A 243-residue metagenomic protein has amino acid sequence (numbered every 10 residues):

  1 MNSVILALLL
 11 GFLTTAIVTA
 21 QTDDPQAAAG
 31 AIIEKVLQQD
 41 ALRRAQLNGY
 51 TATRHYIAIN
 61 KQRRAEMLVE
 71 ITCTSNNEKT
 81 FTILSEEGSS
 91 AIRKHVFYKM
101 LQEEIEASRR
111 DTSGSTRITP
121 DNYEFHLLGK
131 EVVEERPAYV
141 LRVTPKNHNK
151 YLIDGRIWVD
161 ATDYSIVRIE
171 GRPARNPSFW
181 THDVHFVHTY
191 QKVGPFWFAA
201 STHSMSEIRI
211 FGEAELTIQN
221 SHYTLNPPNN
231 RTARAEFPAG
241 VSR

Functional and structural regions predicted by a protein language model:
M1-N2: N-terminal secretory signal peptides that target proteins for export/translocation
I5-T15: Bacterial N-terminal signal peptides
A16-A20: Sec/Tat signal peptide C-region and signal peptidase I cleavage site
Q21-D154, A161-S165, A174-V184, Q191-F196 (+1 more regions): Structured extracytoplasmic
I169, T202-S204: Beta-strand-dense domains in secreted/periplasmic systems and polymorphic toxin scaffolds
